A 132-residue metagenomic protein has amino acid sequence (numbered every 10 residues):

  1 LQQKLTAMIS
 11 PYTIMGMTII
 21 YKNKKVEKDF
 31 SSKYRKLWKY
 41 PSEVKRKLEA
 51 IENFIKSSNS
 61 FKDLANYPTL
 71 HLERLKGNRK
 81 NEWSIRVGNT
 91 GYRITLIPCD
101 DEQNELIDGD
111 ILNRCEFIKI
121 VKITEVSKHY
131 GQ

Functional and structural regions predicted by a protein language model:
L1-N53: Arg/Lys-rich, positively charged N-terminal/basic patches that mediate binding to nucleic acids
Q3-M15, V87-Q132: Enriched for short, Lys/Arg-rich terminal
I19, E73, W83, I94 (+1 more regions): A broad, low-specificity signal marking well-ordered, structured residues that form hydrophobic/aromatic
S31, E73-K76, Q132: Short, solvent-exposed polar/charged micro-motifs at secondary-structure junctions
Y40-E43, K47, D63, Y67 (+1 more regions): Generic, well-ordered alpha-helical segments
S60-S84: A short, surface-exposed loop/turn module that caps and links secondary-structure elements
